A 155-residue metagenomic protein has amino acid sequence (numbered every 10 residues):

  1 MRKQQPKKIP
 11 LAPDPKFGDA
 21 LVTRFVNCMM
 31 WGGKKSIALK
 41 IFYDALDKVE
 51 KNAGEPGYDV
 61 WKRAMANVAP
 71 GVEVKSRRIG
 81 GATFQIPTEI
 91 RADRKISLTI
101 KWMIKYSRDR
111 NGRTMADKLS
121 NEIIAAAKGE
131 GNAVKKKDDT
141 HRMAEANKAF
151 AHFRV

Functional and structural regions predicted by a protein language model:
M1-G32, S36, Y43-V155: Strongly charged
